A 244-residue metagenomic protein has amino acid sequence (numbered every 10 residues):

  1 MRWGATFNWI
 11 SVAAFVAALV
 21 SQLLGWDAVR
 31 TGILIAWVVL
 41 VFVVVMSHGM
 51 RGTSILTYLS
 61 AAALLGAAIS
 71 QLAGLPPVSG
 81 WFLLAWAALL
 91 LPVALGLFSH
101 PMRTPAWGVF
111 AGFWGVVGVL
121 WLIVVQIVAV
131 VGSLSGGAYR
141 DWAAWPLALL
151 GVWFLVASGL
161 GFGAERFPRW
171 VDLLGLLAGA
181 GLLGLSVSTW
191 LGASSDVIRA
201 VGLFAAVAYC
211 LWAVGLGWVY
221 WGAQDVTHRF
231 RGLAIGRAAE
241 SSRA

Functional and structural regions predicted by a protein language model:
M1-A244: Hydrophobic, aromatic-enriched alpha-helical segments typical of multi-pass transmembrane helices
